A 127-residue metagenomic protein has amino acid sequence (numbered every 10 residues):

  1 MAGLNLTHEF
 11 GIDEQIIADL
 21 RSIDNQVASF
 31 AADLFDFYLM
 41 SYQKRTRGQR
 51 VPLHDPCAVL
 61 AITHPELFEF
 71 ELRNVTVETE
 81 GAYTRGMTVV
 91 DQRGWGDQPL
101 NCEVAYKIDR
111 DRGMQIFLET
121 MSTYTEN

Functional and structural regions predicted by a protein language model:
M1-N127: N-terminal acidic, glycine/proline-rich low-complexity segments
